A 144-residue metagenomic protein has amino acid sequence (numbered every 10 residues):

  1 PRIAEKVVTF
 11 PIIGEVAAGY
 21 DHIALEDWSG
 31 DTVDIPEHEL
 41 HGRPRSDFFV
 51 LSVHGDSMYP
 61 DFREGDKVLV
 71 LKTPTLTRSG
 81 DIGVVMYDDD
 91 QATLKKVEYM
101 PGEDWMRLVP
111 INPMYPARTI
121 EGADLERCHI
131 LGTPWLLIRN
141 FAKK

Functional and structural regions predicted by a protein language model:
P1-E64, P74-L76, M100, M114 (+2 more regions): Short, positionally conserved secondary-structure boundary motifs
V50-H54, V84-M86, V97, R107-I111: Short, acidic/hydrophobic/Gly-rich beta-strand patch recurrent on exposed beta strands that often constitutes part
Y59, S79-E103: Short, compositionally biased
D66-K67, D81: Structural motif
L69-V70, V84: Hydrophobic beta-strand signal
T73-P74, D88: Short loop segments at secondary-structure junctions
A92-L125: Aromatic- and Lys/Arg-enriched surface recognition patch
